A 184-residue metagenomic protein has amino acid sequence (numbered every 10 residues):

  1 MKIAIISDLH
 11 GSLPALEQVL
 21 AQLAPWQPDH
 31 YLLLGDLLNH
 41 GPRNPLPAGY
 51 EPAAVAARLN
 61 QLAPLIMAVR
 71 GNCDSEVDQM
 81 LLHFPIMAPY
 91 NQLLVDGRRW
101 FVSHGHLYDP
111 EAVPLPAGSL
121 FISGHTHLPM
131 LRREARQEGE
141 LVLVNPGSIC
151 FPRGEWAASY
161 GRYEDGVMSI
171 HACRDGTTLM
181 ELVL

Functional and structural regions predicted by a protein language model:
K2-V95: Core catalytic region of metal-dependent phosphoesterases/phosphodiesterases, especially metallo-beta-lactamase-like
A88, R99-F101, H106-E181: Conserved beta-sheet core of the metallophosphoesterase superfamily
L184: Flexible glycine-rich active-site/ligand-binding loops centered on an Asp-His dyad
